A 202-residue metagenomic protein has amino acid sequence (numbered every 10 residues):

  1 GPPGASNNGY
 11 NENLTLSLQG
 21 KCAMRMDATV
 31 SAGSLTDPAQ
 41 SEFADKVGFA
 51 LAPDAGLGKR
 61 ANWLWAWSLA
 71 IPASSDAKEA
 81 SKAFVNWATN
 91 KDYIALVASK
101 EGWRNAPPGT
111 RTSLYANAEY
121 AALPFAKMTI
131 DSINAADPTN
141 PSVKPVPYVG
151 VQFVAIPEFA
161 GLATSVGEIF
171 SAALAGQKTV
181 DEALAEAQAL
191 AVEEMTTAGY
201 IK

Functional and structural regions predicted by a protein language model:
G1-A5, L96, E101, Q177-V180 (+1 more regions): Surface-exposed helix-capping loop/turn segments at secondary-structure junctions
G1-P38, A44, F49-A52, E79 (+2 more regions): Extracytoplasmic ligand-binding clamshell segments of periplasmic binding protein
P2, S6, A70-A73, A155 (+1 more regions): Generic anion/oxyanion-binding catalytic loop in active/binding sites
L14, L18-Q19, M26, P72 (+6 more regions): Non-transmembrane alpha-helical segments in soluble domains of secreted/periplasmic/extracellular proteins
G20-K21, A39, Q177, G199: Glycine-centered loop/turn motif at secondary-structure junctions
V30-A44, A55-T164: C-terminal lobe and pocket-closing loops of periplasmic/extracytoplasmic Venus-flytrap solute-binding proteins
F49, A77, N90-I94, A175 (+1 more regions): Short, well-ordered loop/turn and helix-capping segments at boundaries between secondary-structure elements and domains
P138-K202: Conserved C-terminal helix/tail region of periplasmic/extracytoplasmic solute-binding proteins
